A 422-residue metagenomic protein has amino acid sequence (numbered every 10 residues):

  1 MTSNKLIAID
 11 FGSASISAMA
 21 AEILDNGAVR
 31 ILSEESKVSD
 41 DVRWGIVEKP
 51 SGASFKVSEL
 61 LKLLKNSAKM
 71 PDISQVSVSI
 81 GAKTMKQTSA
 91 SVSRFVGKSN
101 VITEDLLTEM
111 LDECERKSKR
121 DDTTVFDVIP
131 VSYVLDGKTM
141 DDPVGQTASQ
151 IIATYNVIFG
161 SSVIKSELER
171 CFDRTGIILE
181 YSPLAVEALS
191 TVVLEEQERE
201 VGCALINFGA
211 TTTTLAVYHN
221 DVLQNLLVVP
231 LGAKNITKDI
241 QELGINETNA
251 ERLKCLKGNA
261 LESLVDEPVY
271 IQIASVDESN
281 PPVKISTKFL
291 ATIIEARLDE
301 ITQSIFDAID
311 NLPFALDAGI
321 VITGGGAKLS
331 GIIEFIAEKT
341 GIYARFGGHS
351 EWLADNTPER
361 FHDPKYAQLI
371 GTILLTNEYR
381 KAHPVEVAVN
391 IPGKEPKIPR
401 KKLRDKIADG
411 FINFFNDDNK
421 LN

Functional and structural regions predicted by a protein language model:
M1-S15, E22-A204, L223-Q224, N246-R252 (+6 more regions): Nucleotide/phosphate-binding catalytic cleft detector across ATP-hydrolyzing and phosphate-transferring enzymes
I9, A18, V78, F172 (+5 more regions): Residue-level signature of catalytic and energy-coupling elements of molecular machines, predominantly ATP/GTP-dependent
I9-S15, I80-G81, L205-T212, Y218-D221 (+2 more regions): A short acidic Gly-Thr/Ser loop motif
L24, R199, F335-G341: Short, solvent-exposed amphipathic alpha-helical segments in soluble enzyme and RNA/protein-processing domains
P230-E251: A conserved active-site cap/scaffold subdomain adjacent to cofactor or substrate pockets
N259-E262, L316-K339: Glycine-rich phosphate-binding loops at beta-strand->alpha-helix junctions
R297-I305: A general structural motif
G348-G393: Glycine-rich phosphate-binding/hydrolytic loop that grips phosphoryl groups
